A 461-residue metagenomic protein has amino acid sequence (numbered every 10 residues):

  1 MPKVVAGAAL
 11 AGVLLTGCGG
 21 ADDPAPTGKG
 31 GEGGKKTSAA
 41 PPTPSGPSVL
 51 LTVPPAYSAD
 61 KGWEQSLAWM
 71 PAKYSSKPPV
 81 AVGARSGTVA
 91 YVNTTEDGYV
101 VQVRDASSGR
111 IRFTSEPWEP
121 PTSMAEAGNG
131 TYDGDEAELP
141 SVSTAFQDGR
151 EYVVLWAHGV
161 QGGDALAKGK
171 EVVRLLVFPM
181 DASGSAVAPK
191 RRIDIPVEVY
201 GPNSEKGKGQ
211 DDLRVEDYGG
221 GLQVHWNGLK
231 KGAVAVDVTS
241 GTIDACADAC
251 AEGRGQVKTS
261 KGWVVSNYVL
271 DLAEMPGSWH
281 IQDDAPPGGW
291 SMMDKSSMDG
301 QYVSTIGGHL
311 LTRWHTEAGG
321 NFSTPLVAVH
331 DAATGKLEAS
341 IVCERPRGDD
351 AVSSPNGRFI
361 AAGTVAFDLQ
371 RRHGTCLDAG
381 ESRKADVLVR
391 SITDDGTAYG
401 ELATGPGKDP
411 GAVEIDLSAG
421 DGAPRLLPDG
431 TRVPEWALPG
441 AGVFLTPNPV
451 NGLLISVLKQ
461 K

Functional and structural regions predicted by a protein language model:
M1-A9: N-terminal export and membrane-targeting signals
A11-V153, V160, L166-G169, L175-K206 (+3 more regions): N-terminal "mature head" segments of proteins
A72-R85, E119-F146, R192-G219, C246-N267 (+6 more regions): Repeated scaffold domains used in trafficking and secretory/extracellular systems, primarily beta-propellers
E96-Q102, Q161-F178, G228-A235, N267-I281 (+4 more regions): Structural motif
A106-S108, M180-S183, D237-G241, I281-P286 (+4 more regions): Short loop/turn segments that connect beta-strands within beta-propeller blades
R110-F113, S185-K190, D244-A245, K336-A339 (+2 more regions): A structural motif specific to WD40 beta-propellers
S323-A362, A366: Long, well-ordered mid-to-C-terminal structural blocks that present hydrophobic/aromatic surfaces
T324-V329, P355-G357, V365-C376, T393-K461: C-terminal closing repeat unit and adjoining cap/tail of repeat-based domains
